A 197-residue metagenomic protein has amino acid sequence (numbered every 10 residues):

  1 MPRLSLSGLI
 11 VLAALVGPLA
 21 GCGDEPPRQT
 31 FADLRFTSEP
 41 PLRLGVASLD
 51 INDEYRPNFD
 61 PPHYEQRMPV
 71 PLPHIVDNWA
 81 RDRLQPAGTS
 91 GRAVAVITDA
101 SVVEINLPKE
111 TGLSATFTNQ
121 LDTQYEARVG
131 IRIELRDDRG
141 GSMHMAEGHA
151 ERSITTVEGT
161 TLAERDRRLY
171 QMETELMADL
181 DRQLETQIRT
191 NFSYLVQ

Functional and structural regions predicted by a protein language model:
M1-C22: Sec-dependent bacterial lipoprotein signal peptides
V16-P40: Bacterial Sec signal peptide processing site at the extreme N-terminus
L44-E104: N-terminal segment of the mature soluble domain
A47-N58, D138-E164: Short acidic, glycine/tyrosine-flanked loop/strand segments centered on an H-E-D-like triad
Y64, M68-L72, V76, T123-Y125 (+3 more regions): Extracytoplasmic/periplasmic, Sec-exported soluble proteins
G91-M145: Surface-exposed short loop/turn segments
D99-S101, V129-R139, A150-E158, L184 (+1 more regions): Beta-strand elements of well-folded, non-transmembrane domains
R139, T160-Q197: C-terminal/domain-edge helix-coil "capping" segments
